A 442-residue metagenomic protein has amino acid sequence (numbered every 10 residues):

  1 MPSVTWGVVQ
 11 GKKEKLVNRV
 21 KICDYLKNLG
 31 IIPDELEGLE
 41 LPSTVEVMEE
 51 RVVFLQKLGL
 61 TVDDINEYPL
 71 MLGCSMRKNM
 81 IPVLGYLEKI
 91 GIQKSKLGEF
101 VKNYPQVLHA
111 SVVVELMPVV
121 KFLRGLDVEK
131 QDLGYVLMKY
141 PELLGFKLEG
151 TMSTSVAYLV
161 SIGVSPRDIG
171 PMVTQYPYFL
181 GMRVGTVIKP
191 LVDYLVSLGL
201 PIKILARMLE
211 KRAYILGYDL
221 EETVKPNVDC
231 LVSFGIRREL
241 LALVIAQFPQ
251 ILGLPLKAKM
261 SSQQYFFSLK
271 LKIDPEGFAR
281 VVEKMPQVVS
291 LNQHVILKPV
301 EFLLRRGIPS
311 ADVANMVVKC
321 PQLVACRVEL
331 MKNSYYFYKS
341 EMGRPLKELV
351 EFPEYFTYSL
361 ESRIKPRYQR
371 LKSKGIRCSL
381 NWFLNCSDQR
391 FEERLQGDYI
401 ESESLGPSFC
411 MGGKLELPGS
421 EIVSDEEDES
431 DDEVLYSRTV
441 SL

Functional and structural regions predicted by a protein language model:
M1-L442: Long amphipathic alpha-helical repeat/alpha-solenoid cores
